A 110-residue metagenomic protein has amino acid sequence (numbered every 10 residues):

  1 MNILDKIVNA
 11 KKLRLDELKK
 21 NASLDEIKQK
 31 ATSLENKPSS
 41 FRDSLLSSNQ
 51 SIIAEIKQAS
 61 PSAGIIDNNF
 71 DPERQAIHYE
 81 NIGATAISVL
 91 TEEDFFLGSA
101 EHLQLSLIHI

Functional and structural regions predicted by a protein language model:
N2-D67: An N-cap/entry alpha-helix motif that binds or orients negatively charged groups
E55-K57, A84-L90: Short beta-strands and strand-loop turn motifs
S62-N69, V89-F96: Short gly/ser-rich anion-binding loops that grip negatively charged ligand groups
N68-E73, A100-Q104: Charged helix-capping and loop-helix junction motifs
F70-I87: Alpha/beta enzyme core
E92-S106: Active-site-adjacent beta->alpha loops and helix N-cap segments on the catalytic face of soluble alpha/beta enzymes
I108-I110: Conserved small/polar residues in nucleotide/adenosyl-binding loops
